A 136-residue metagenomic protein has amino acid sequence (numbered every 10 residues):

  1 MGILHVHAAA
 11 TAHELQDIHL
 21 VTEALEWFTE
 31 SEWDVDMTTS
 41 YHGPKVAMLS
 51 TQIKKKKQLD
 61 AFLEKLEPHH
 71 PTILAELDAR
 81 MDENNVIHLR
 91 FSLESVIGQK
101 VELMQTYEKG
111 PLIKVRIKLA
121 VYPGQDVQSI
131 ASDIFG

Functional and structural regions predicted by a protein language model:
M1-V35: Long, hydrophobic N-terminal alpha-helical segment
V6-A10, L49, E83-R90, I113-K118: Short glycine-/aliphatic-rich beta-strand segments at the starts of folded cytosolic domains
E14-L15, Q52-Q58, Y122-G124: Helix N-cap motif at beta-to-alpha junctions
V21-E26, F62-H69, A131-I134: Short amphipathic alpha-helices in soluble, non-transmembrane regions that often serve as interface/regulatory elements
F28-W33, H69-I73, Y107-L112, F135-G136: A common structural junction motif
V35-Q58: Short, charge-patterned binding micro-sites
K65-K100: Mid-chain, well-packed structural core segment of small domains
F91-G136: Glycine-rich, aromatic-bearing surface loops/beta-hairpins
